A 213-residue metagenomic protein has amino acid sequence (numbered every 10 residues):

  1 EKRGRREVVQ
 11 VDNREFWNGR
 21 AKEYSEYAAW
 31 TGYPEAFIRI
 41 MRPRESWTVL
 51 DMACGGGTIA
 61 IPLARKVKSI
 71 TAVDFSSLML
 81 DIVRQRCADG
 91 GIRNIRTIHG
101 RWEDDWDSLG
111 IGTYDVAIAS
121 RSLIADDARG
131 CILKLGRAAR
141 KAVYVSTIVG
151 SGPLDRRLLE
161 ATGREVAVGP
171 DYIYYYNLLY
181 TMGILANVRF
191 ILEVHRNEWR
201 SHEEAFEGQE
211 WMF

Functional and structural regions predicted by a protein language model:
E1-R44: Conserved class I S-adenosyl-L-methionine
S46-G55: Conserved class I S-adenosyl-L-methionine
T58-I61, R65-D104: Class I SAM-dependent methyltransferase SAM/SAH-binding core
D104-I111: Short conserved loop adjoining the S-adenosyl-L-methionine
A117-I118: Hydrophobic beta-strand segment of the Class I
I124-A138: A short, conserved alpha-helix within the catalytic core of class I
I148-V166: Short, glycine-/aromatic-enriched active-site segment of Class I SAM-dependent methyltransferases
G169-M212: Substrate-binding/catalytic lobe of Class I Rossmann-like enzymes that use SAM or dcSAM, i.e., the mid-to-C-terminal
